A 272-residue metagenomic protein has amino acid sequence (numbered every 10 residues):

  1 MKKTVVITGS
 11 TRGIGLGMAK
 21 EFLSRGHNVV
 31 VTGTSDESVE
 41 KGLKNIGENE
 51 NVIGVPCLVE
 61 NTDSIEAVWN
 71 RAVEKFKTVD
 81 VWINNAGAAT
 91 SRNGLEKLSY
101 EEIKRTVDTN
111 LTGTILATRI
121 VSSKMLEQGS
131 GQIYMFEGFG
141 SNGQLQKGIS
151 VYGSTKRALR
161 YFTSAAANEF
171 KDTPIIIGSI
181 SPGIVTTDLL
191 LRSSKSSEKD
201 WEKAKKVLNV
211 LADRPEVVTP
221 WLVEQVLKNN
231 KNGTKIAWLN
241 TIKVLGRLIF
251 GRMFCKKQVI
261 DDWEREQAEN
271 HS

Functional and structural regions predicted by a protein language model:
T11-G13: Conserved glycine-rich cofactor-binding loop
R25-K41: Conserved glycine-rich Rossmann-like NAD(P)H-binding loop of the short-chain dehydrogenase/reductase
P56-A67, Y100: The beta1-alpha1 cofactor-binding region of Rossmann-like NAD(H)/NADP(H)-dependent oxidoreductases
N93-L95, E102-K104: Substrate-binding pocket helix/loop in short-chain dehydrogenase/reductase
T118-R119, S164: A short, exposed helix-loop element centered on a Lys and neighboring polar residues
Q132-A158, T163-S164, N168-K171, I184: Catalytic loop of short-chain dehydrogenase/reductase
S179, E198-L248, F254: C-terminal helical subdomain
